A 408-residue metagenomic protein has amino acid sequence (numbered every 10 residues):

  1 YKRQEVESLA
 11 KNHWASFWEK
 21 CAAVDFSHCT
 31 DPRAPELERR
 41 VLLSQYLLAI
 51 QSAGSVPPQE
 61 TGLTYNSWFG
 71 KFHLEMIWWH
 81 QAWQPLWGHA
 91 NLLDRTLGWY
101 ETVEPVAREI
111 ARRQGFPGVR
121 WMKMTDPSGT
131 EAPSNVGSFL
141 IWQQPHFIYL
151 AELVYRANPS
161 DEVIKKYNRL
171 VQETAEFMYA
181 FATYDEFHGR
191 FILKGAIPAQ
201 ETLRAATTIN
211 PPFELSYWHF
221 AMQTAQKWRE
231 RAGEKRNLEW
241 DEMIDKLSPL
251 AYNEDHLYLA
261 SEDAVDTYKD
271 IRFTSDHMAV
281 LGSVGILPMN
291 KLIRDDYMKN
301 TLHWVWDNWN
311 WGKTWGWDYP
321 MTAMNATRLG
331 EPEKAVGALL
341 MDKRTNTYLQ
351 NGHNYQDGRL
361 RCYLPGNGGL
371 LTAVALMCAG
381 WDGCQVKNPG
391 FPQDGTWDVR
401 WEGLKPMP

Functional and structural regions predicted by a protein language model:
K2-K71, A90, Y100-R108: Acidic/polar, glycine-enriched structural segments that form the non-catalytic walls/loops of the carbohydrate-binding
A15-C21, I50-T61, F116-S128, W142-Y149 (+3 more regions): Active-site-adjacent bridging/hinge elements
D25-A34, V56-G70, H80, V103-E104 (+4 more regions): Primarily short, surface-exposed interaction patches in extracytoplasmic proteins
G54-S67, R108-G115, V119-K123, A180-P198 (+3 more regions): Glycine- and aromatic-rich loop/turn segments at beta-sheet edges
G70-E109, P127-T130, V136-D161, K165-R169 (+1 more regions): Active-site core of glycosidic bond-cleaving carbohydrate-active enzymes
M122-P133, E201-T207: Aromatic- and acidic-residue-enriched carbohydrate-binding clefts of CAZyme catalytic domains
E173, F177-W228: Acidic/histidine-rich catalytic neighborhood
N388-P408: Surface beta-strand/loop "capping" patches
